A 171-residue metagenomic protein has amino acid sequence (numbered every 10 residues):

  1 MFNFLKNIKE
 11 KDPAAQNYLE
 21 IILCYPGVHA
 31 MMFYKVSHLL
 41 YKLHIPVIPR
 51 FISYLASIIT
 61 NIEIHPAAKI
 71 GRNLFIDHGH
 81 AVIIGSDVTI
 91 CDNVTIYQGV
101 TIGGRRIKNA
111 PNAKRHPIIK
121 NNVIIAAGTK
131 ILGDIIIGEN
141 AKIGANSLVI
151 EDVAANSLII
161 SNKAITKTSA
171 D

Functional and structural regions predicted by a protein language model:
M1-T60, A170-D171: Terminal amphipathic alpha-helical/low-complexity segments used for targeting or macromolecular assembly
T60, H65-P66, G71-R72, D77-S86 (+10 more regions): Left-handed beta-helix
H80, T168-D171: Juxtamembrane/interfacial segments around transmembrane helices
P111-N112: Gly/Ser-enriched beta-turn/beta-hairpin loop segments
K163-T166: Conserved switch/coupling elements of ABC/ABC-like ATPase nucleotide-binding domains
